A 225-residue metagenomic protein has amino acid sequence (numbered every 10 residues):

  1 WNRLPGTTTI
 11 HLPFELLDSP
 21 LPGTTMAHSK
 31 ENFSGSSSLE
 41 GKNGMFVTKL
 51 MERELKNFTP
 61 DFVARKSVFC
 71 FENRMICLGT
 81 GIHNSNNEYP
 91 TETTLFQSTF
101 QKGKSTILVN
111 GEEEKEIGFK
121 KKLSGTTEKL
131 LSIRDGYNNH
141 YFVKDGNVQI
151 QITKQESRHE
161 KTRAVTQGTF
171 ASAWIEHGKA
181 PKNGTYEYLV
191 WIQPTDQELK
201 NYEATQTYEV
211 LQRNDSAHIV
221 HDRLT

Functional and structural regions predicted by a protein language model:
W1-E112: Catalytic and substrate-binding regions of extracellular carbohydrate-active enzymes, especially polysaccharide lyases
N32-L39, V68-F69, K122-S124, L131-S132 (+1 more regions): Short, exposed beta-strand/loop patches in secreted or surface proteins that constitute
F46-T48, L131-I133, A171-E176, H218-D222: Generic recognition of long tandem-repeat/solenoid scaffolds
L50-R53, G81-H83, N147, K154-E156 (+1 more regions): Secondary-structure transition/turn motif
R53-T59, R163-T166, I175-P181: Extracellular beta-rich ligand/substrate-recognition surface
E113-W174: Trp/Gly-enriched beta-strand surface patches
P181-I192: Short Pro-Gly-centered flexible turn/kink motifs
W191-T225: Non-catalytic terminal regions with compositionally biased, polar/charged low complexity
